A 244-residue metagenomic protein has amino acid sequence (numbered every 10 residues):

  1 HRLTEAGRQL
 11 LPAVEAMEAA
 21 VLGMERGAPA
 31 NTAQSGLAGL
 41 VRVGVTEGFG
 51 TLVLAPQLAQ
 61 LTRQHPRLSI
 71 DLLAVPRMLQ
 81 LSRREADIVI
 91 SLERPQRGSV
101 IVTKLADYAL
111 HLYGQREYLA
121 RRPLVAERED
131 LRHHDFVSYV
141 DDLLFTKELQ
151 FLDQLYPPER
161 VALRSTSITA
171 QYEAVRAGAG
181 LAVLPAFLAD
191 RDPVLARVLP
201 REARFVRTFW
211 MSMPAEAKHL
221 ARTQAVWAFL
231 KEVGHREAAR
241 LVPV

Functional and structural regions predicted by a protein language model:
R2-A30: Alpha-helical "hinge/linker" immediately C-terminal to small N-terminal DNA-binding modules
R8, G48, E216-A217: Short, surface-exposed acidic/glycine-rich loop or hinge patches that mediate macromolecular interfaces
Q34-V41, R132: Immediate post-signal peptide segment of exported/extracytoplasmic ligand-binding proteins
A38-G98: Central regulatory/effector-binding core of bacterial HTH transcription factors
R42-G44, V89, V137, A182 (+1 more regions): Short, well-ordered beta-strand segments
R83, P95-F209, H235-V244: C-terminal regulatory
F209-A221: A bilobed periplasmic-binding-protein/Venus flytrap-type ligand-binding module shared by bacterial periplasmic
K218-E232: Short amphipathic alpha-helical coupling segments at ligand-binding clamshell hinges and other catalytic/signaling
